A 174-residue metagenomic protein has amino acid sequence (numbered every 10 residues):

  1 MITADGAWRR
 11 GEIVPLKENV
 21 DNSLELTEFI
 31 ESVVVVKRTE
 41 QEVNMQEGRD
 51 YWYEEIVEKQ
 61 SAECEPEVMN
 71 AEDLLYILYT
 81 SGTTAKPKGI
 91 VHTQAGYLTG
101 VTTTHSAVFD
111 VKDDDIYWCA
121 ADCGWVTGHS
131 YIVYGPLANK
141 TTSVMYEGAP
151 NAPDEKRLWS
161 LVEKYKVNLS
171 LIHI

Functional and structural regions predicted by a protein language model:
M1-E55, Y165-K166, L171: Structural core segment of the AMP-binding/adenylate-forming
A4-G6, K88, W118, S143-Y146: Short beta-alpha connecting loops at secondary-structure transitions that line or flank enzyme active sites
R9-E12, V43-N44, P66, K88-G89 (+1 more regions): A generic structural signal for short coil/turn motifs at secondary-structure boundaries
V33-V35, Q46-Y79, K86, Q94-G96 (+2 more regions): Conserved pre-ATP/AMP-binding loop-to-beta segment of ANL
T80, I172-I174: Conserved small/polar residues in nucleotide/adenosyl-binding loops
L98-I116, V126-L169: Conserved AMP-binding/adenylation subdomain of ANL enzymes
D122: Residue(s) in the substrate-gating loop at a strand-loop-helix junction that position the organic substrate next
